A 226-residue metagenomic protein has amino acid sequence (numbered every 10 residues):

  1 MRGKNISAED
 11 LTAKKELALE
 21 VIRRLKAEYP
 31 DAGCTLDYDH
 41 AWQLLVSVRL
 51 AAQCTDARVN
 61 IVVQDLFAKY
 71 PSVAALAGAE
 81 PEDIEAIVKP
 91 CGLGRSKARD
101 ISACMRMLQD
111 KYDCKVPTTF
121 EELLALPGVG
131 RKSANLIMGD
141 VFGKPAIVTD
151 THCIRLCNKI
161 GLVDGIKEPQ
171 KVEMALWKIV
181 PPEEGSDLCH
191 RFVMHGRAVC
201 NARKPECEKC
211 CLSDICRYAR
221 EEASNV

Functional and structural regions predicted by a protein language model:
G3-V226: Catalytic cores of DNA base-excision repair glycosylases
